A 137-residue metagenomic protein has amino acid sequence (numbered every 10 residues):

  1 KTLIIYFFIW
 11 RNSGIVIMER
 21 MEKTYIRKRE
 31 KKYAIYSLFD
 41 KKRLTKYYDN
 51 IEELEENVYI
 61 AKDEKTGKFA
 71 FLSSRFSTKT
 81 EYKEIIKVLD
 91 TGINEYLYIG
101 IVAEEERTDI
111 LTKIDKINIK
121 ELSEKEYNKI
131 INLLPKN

Functional and structural regions predicted by a protein language model:
Y6-F8: Aromatic (phenylalanine/tyrosine) cluster motif
W10, G14-N137: Residue-level detector of conserved, function-critical positions
